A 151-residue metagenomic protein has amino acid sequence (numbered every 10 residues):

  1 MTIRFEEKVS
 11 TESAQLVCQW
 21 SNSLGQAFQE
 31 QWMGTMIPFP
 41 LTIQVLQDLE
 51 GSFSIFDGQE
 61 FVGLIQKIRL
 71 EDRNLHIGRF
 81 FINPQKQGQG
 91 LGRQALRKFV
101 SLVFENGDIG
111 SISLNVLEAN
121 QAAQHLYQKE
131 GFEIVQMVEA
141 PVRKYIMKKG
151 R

Functional and structural regions predicted by a protein language model:
T2-R79, N83-Q85, L96, L102 (+2 more regions): Acetyl-CoA-dependent GNAT
H76, F81, S113-N115, I146: Conserved beta-strand segments that form the floor/walls of ligand-binding pockets within enzyme and binding domains
N83-Q85, Q89, E118-A119: Active-site acidic-Proline motif in GNAT/NAT acetyltransferases
G90, D108, G131: Short glycine-rich hinge loops at helix-strand junctions in the catalytic core of two-component histidine kinases
R93, E118-Q136: Conserved active-site alpha-helix within GNAT-family acetyltransferase domains
E105-N115: Conserved GNAT acetyl-CoA-binding A-motif
L114-Q124, A140-K144, G150: Conserved beta-strand-loop-alpha-helix junction that forms the acyl-donor binding cleft
